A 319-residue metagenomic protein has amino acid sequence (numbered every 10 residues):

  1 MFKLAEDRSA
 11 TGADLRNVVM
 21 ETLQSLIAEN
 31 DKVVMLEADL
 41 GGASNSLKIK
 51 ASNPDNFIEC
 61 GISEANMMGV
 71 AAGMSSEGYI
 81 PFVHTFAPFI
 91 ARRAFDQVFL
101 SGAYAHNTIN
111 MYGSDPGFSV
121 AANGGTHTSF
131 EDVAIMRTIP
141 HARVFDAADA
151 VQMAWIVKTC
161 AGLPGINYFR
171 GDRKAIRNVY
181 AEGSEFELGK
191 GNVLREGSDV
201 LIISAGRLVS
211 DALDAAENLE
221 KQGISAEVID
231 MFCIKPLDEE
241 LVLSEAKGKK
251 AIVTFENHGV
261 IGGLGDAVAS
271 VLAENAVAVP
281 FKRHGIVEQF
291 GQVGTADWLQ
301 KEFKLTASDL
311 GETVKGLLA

Functional and structural regions predicted by a protein language model:
M1-R170, A175, A307: Thiamine diphosphate
F2-L4, N17, E29, G42-L47 (+3 more regions): Thiamine diphosphate
